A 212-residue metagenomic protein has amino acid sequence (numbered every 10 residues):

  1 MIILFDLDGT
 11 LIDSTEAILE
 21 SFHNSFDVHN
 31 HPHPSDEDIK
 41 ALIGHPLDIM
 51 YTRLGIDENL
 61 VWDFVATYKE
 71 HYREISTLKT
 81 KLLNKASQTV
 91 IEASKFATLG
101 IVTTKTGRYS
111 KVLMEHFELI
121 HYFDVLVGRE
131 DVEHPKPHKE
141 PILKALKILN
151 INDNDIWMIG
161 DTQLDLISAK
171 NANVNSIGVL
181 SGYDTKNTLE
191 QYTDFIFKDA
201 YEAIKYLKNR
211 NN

Functional and structural regions predicted by a protein language model:
M1-S87: N-terminal helical cap/lid subdomain that shapes the substrate entry/recognition surface in HAD-like hydrolases
I2, K136-L166: Conserved Lys-Pro-Asp/Glu-containing loop-to-beta segment of HAD-superfamily phosphomonoesterases, centered on
P32, D57, I120-D124, N152 (+1 more regions): Conserved H-loop
E74-I101, G107-K111, K139: Short, acidic loop-to-helix structural element flanking the phosphoryl-transfer center in phosphate-processing enzymes
S87-K95, L146, L166-K170: Surface-exposed amphipathic alpha-helices with a cationic face
I120-P135: A short, structured active-site edge motif that brings together acidic residues
W157-F195: Acidic, Mg2+-coordinating phosphoryl-transfer loop and its flanking beta/alpha structural elements, shared across
